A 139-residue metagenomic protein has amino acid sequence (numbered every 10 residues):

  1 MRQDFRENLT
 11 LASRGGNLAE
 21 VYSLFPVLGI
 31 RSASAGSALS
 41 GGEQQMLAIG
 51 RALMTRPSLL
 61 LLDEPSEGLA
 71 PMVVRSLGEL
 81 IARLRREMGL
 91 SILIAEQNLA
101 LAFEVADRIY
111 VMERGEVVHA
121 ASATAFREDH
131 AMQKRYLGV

Functional and structural regions predicted by a protein language model:
A35-L39, E43: Conserved ABC ATPase signature
I49: Hydrophobic anchor residue at the start of the ABC signature
A52-L53: ABC ATPase C-loop
R56: Conserved catalytic motifs of ABC-family nucleotide-binding domains
L60-E64: Catalytic Walker B motif of ABC-type/P-loop ATPase nucleotide-binding domains
R75-G89: Helical segment within the ABC ATPase nucleotide-binding domain
R108, A120: Short, glycine/charged-rich "phosphate-handling" switch motifs in NTP-dependent and phosphotransfer domains
